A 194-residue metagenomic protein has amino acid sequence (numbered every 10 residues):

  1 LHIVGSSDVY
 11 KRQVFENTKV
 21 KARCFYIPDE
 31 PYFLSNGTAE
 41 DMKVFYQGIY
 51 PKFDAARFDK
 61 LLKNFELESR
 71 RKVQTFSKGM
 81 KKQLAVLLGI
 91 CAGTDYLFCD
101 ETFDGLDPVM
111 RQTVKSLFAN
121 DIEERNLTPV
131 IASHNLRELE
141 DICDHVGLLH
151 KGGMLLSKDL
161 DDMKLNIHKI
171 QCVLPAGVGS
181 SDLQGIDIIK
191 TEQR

Functional and structural regions predicted by a protein language model:
L1-Y10: Single conserved hydrophobic/aromatic residue that forms the stacking wall/gate of nucleotide- or nucleobase-binding
K11-F25: ABC ATPase NBD coupling module
P28-L84: ABC-family P-loop ATPase nucleotide-binding domains
L97-E101: Catalytic Walker B motif of ABC-type/P-loop ATPase nucleotide-binding domains
D104-L106: ABC ATPase nucleotide-binding domain "signature" loop
P108-M110: Helix N-cap at the start of a conserved alpha-helix in ABC-type nucleotide-binding domains
T113-R194: ABC transporter nucleotide-binding domain
